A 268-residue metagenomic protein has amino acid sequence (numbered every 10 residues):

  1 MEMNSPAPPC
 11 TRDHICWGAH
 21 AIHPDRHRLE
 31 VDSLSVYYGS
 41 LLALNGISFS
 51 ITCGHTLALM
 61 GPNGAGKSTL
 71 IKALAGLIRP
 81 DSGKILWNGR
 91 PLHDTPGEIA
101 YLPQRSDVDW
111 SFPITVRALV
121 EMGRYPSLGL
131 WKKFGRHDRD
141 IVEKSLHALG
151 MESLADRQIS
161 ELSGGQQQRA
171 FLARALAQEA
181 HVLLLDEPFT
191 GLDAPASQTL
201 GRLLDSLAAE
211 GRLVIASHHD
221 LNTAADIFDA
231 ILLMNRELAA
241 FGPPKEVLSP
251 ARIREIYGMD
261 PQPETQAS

Functional and structural regions predicted by a protein language model:
M60-P62: The feature captures the beta-strand-to-loop junction immediately N-terminal to the Walker
A75: Helix-to-loop junction immediately C-terminal to a conserved catalytic motif
G83-G97: Conserved ABC transporter NBD signature motif
R136-L154: Conserved ABC ATPase "signature" region
Q158-L162, Q166: Conserved ABC ATPase signature
L183-D186: Catalytic Walker B motif of ABC-type/P-loop ATPase nucleotide-binding domains
H218-H219: H-loop/switch region of ABC-family ATPase nucleotide-binding domains
